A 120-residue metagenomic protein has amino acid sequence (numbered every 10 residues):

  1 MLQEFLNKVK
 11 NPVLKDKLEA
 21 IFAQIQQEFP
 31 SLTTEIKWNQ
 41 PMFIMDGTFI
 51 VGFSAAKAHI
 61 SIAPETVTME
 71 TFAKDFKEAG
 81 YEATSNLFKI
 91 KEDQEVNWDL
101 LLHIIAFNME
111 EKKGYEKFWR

Functional and structural regions predicted by a protein language model:
M1-R120: Charge-dense, helix-prone N-terminal extensions
